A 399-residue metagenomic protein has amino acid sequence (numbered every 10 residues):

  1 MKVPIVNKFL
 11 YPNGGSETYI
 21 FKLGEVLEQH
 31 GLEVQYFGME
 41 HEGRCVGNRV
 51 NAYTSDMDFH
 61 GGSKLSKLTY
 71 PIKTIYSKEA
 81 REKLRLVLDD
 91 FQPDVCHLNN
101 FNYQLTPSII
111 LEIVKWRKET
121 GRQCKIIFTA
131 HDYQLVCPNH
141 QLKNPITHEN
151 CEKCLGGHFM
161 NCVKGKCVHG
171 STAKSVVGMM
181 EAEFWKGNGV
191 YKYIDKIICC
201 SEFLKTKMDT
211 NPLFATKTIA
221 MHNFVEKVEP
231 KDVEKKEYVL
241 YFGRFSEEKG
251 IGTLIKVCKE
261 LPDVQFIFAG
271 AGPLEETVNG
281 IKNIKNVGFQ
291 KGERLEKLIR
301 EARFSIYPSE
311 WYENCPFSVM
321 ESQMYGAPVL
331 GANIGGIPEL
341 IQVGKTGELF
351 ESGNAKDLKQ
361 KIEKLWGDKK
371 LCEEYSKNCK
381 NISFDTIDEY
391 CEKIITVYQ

Functional and structural regions predicted by a protein language model:
N7-N13, G24-F91, G272: N-terminal strand-loop element at the rim of the active site of nucleotide-sugar-dependent glycosyltransferases
K125, L135, E152-E229: Donor nucleotide-sugar binding/catalytic pocket of nucleotide-sugar-dependent glycosyltransferases
I198, V225, K231-K249, I255-K259 (+1 more regions): Conserved donor-binding/catalytic core segment of Leloir-type glycosyltransferases
E276-K297: Nucleotide-activated donor-binding/catalytic signature segment of Leloir-type glycosyltransferases, i.e., the conserved
T277, M320, I334-G344, E348-L349: Short acidic/histidine- and often glycine-rich active-site loop of Leloir-type glycosyltransferases that engages
R300-N314, A327: Acidic donor-binding loop of glycosyltransferase active sites
E310, A327, G331-P338, S352-G353: Short glycine-rich donor-binding/catalytic loop of glycosyltransferases that coordinates the nucleotide-sugar
T346, D357, K364, L371-D385 (+1 more regions): A short, well-ordered alpha-helix in the C-terminal region of glycosyltransferases
